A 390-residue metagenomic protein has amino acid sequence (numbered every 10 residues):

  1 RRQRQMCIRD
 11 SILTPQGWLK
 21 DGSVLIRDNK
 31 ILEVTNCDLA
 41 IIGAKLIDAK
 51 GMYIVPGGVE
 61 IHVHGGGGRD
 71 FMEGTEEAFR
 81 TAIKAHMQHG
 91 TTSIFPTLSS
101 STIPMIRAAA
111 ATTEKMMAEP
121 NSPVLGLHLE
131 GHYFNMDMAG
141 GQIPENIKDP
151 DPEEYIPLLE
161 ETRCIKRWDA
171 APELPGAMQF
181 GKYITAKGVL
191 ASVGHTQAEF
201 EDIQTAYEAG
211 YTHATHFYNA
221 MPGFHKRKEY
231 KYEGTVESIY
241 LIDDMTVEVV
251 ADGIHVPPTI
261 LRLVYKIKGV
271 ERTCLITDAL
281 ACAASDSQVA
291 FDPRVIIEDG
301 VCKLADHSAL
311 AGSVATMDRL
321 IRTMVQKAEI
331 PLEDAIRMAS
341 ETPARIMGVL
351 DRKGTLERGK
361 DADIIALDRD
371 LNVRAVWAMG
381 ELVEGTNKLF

Functional and structural regions predicted by a protein language model:
R1-I8: Short, small-residue-biased leader/transition segments that mark boundaries at the very start of proteins
I12, A40-R80, K84: Replace "His-x-His-based motif
G17-I26: A conserved glycine-rich beta-strand in the N-terminal activation segment of trypsin-fold
H64, R80-A109, S122-N135, T162-E173 (+3 more regions): Divalent metal-dependent hydrolysis catalytic cores, especially in the metallo-beta-lactamase
K84-F95, M136-T162, T205-T246, D286-L310 (+1 more regions): Active-site gating loops and adjacent loop-to-helix segments of metal-dependent hydrolytic enzymes
E160-S285: Active-site core of metal-dependent hydrolases
K231-V249, Y265-T277, C282-L367: His/Asp/Glu-enriched, well-ordered alpha-helical/loop segment that forms or immediately abuts the divalent-metal
